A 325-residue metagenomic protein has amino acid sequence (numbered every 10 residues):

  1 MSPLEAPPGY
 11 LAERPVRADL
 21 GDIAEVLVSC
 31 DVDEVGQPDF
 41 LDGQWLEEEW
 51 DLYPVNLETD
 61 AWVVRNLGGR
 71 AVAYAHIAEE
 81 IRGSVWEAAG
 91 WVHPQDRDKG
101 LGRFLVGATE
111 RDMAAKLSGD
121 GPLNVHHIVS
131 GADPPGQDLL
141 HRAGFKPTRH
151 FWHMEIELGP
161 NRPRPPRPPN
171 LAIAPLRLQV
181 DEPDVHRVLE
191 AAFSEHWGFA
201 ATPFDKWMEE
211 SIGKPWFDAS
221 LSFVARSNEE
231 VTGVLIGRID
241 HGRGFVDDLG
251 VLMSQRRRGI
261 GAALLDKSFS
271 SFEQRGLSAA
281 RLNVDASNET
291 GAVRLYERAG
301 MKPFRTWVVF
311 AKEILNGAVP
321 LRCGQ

Functional and structural regions predicted by a protein language model:
M1-A6, A78-L171, T306-K312, G317: Acyl-donor-binding surface of acyltransferase catalytic domains
M1-E49, P166-A201, L321-Q325: Short amphipathic alpha-helix that is part of the acyltransferase structural core
L27-G119, V125-S130, S227-N228, T232-G244 (+1 more regions): Conserved donor-binding loop and adjoining core beta-sheet/short helix segment in diverse acyl/aminoacyl transferases
G43-W45, P160-G244: Flexible, substrate/cofactor-facing loop regions flanked by secondary structure within enzyme catalytic domains
A73, R149-H150, G233, R305: A structural microfeature
D98-A114, V251, R257-S270, Q274 (+1 more regions): Conserved acetyl-CoA-binding loop-helix of GNAT-fold acetyltransferases
G136, L140, A292, Y296 (+1 more regions): Conserved active-site tyrosine of GNAT-family acetyltransferases
L265, N288-A292, V309-I314: Short glycine/proline-centered loop/turn elements that form peptide/ligand docking sites
